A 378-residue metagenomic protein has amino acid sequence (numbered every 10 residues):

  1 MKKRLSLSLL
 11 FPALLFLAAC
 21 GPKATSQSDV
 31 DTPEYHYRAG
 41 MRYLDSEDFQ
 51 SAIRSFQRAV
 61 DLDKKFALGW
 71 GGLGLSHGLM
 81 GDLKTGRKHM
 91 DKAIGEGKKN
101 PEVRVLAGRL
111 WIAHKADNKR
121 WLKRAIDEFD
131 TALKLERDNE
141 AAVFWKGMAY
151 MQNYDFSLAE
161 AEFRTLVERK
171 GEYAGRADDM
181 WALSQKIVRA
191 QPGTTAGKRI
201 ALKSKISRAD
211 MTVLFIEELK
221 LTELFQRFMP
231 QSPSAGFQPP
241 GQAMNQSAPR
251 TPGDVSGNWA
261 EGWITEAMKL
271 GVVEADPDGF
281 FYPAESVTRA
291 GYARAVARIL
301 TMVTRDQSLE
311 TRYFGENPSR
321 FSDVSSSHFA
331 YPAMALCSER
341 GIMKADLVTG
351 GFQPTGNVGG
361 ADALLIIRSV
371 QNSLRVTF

Functional and structural regions predicted by a protein language model:
M1-L9: Bacterial N-terminal signal peptides that target proteins for export
L17-A19: C-terminal motif of bacterial Sec signal peptides marking the signal peptidase cleavage site
K23-D29, A67, L83-K88, G95-K98 (+3 more regions): N-terminal propeptides
S28-L62, L79, A116: Alpha-helical segment of the N-proximal tetratricopeptide repeat
D31-R38, P101-A113: Amphipathic alpha-helical repeat scaffolds of TPR domains
Q57-M80, A174-G175: Short, charge-rich amphipathic alpha-helical segments embedded in non-transmembrane helical bundles/solenoids
